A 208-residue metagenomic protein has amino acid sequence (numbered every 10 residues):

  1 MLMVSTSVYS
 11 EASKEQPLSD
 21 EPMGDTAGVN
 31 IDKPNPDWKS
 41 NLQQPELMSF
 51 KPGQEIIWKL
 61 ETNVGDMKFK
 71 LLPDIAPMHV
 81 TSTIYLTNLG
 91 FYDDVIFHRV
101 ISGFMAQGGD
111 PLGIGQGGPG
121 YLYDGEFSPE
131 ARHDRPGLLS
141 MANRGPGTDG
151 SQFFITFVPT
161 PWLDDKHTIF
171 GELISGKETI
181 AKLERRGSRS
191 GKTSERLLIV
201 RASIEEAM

Functional and structural regions predicted by a protein language model:
M3-M208: Cyclophilin-like peptidyl-prolyl cis-trans isomerases
